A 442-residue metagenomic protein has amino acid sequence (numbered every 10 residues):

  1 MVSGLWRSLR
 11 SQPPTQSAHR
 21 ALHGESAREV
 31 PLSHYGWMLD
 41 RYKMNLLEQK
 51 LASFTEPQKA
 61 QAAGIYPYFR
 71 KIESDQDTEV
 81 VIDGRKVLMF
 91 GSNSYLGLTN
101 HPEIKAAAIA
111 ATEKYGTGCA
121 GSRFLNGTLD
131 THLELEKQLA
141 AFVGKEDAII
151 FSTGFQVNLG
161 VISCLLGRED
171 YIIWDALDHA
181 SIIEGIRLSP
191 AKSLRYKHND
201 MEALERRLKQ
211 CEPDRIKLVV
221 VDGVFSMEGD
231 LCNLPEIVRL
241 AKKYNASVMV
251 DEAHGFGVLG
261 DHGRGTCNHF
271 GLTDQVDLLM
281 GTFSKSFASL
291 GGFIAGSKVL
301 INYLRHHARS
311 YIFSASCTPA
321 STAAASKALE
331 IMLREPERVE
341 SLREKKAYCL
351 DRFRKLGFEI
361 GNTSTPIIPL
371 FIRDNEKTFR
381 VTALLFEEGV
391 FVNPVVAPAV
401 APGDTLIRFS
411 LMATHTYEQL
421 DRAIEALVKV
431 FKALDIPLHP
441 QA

Functional and structural regions predicted by a protein language model:
M1, L5, H34, D40-K43 (+7 more regions): PLP-dependent enzyme catalytic core of the Aspartate aminotransferase-like
E48-T117, A246: N-terminal "arm"/small-domain region of PLP-dependent enzymes with the aminotransferase-like
A106, A110-G154: Conserved N-terminal alpha-helix of the aminotransferase class I/II PLP-enzyme fold
V161-A180: Conserved PLP-anchoring active-site segment centered on the Schiff-base-forming lysine
L194-V250: Active-site phosphate-binding strand-loop segment of PLP-dependent enzymes
D261-H262, N268-Y303: Active-site PLP attachment segment
A320-E340, D351-L356: Amphipathic alpha-helix from the class-I
E340-L350, R354-G389, A399, G403-D404 (+1 more regions): Conserved PLP-binding catalytic core of the aspartate aminotransferase-like
